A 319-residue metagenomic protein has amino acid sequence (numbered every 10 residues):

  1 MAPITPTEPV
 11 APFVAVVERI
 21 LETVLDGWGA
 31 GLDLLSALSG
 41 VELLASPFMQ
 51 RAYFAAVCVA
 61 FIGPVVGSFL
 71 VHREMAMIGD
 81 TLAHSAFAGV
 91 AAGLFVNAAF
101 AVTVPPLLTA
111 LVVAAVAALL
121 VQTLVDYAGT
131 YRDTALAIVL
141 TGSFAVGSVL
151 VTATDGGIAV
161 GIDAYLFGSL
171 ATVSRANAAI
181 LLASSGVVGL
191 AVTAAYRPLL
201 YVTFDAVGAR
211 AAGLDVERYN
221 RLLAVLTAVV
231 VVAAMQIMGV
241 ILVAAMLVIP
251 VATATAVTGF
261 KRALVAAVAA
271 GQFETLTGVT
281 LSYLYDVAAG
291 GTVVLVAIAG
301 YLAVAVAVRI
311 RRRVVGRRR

Functional and structural regions predicted by a protein language model:
M1-A60: Membrane-interfacial amphipathic/re-entrant helices at transmembrane-helix boundaries
E18, G291-R319: Cytosolic-side transmembrane-helix boundaries in multi-pass membrane proteins
L34, L38-S39, L136-L140, F144-A195: Transmembrane helix-bundle core of multi-pass membrane transporters and related energy-transducing complexes
M49-A60, T103-A115, L182-G186, A233-A245 (+1 more regions): Structural signature of hydrophobic alpha-helical transmembrane segments
Y53-C58, L107-V112, T134-I138, A178-A183 (+3 more regions): Hydrophobic alpha-helical transmembrane segments
S68-A83, F87-G157, A254-A266, L284-D286 (+1 more regions): Short loop segments and helix-boundary regions at transmembrane helix junctions of multi-pass inner-membrane proteins
A179-P250: Helix-loop-helix "hairpin" substructures at the membrane interface of multi-pass membrane proteins
V243-G291: Transmembrane alpha-helical segments in multi-pass inner-membrane proteins
